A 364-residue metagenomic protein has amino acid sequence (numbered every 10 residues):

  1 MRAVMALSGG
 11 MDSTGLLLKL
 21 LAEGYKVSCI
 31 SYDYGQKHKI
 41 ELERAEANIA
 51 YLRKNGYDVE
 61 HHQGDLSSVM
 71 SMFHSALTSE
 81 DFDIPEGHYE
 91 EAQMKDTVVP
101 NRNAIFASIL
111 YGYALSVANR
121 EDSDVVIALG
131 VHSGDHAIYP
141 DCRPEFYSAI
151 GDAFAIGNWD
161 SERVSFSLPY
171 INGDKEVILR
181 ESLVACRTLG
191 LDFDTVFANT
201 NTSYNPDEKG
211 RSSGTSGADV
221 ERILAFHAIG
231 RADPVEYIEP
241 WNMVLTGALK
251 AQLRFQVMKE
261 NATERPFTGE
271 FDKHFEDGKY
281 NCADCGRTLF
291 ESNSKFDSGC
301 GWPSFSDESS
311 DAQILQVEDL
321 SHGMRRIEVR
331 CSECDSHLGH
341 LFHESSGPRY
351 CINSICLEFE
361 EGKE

Functional and structural regions predicted by a protein language model:
M1-F193, D219: ATP-dependent adenylation/nucleotidyltransferase module used to activate substrates
M1-L7, M11, G15-K19, E23-S28 (+1 more regions): Peripheral terminal appendages
M11, Q36, V131, R211 (+4 more regions): Gly/Ser/Thr-rich helix-start
H38-I40, M72, I138, G230 (+3 more regions): Generic domain-boundary/flexible-linker signal
L66, N205, D307: Active-site donor-binding loop signature of nucleotide-sugar glycosyltransferases
S108, T202-L224, Y280-L289, D335-S336 (+1 more regions): Local cysteine-cluster metal-coordination motifs and their immediate loop/turn environment, predominantly Fe-S cluster
D135, F226-H227, E358: Glycine-rich nucleotide phosphate-binding loop and flanking beta-alpha elements of Rossmann-like dinucleotide-binding
A248-E364: A short Gly-Trp-Pro
